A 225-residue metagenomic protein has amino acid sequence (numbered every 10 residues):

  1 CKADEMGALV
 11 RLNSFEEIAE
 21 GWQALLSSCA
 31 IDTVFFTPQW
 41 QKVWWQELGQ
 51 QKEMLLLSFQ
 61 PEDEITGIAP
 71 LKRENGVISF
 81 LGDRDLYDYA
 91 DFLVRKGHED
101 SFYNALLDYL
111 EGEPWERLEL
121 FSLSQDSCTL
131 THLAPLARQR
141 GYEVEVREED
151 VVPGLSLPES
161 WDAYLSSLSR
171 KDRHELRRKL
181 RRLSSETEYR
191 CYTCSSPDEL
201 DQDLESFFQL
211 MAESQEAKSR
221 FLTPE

Functional and structural regions predicted by a protein language model:
C1-E5: Short, Lys/Arg-enriched N-terminal segments with co-localized hydrophobic residues within the first ~10-30 amino acids
G7-D83, L123-V152, S156-E225: A conserved beta-strand-loop-helix scaffold within acyl/acetyltransferase catalytic domains
D85-W115: A gly/proline- and charged-residue-enriched helix-loop-helix capping module
P114-L123: Conserved GNAT acetyl-CoA-binding A-motif
